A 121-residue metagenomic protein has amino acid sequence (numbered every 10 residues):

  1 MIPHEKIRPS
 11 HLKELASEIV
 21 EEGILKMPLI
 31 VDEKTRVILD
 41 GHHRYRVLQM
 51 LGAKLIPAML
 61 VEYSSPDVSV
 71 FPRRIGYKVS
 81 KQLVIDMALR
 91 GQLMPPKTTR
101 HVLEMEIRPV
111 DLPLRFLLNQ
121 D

Functional and structural regions predicted by a protein language model:
M1-K34, Y45-D121: Short, charged/polar connector segments at secondary-structure boundaries
V37-I38: Short, glycine-rich nucleotide/cofactor-binding loops
G41: Short, conserved phosphate/pyrophosphate- and ester-handling motifs at nucleotide-, phospho-/glycolipid
